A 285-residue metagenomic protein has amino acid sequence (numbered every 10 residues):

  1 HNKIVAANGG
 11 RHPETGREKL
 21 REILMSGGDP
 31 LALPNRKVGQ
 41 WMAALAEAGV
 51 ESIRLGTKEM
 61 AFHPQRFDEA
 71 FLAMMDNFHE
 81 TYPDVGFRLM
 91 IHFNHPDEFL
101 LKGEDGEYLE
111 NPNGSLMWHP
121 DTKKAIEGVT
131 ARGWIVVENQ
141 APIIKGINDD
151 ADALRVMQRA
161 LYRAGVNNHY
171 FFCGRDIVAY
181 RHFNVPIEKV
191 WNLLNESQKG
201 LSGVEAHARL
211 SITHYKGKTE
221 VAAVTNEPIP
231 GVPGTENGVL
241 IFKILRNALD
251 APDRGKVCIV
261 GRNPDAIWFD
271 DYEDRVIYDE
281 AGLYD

Functional and structural regions predicted by a protein language model:
N2-V5, G9, P13-E22, G28-K189 (+1 more regions): Conserved AdoMet/S-adenosylmethionine-binding subsite of the radical SAM
R155-D285: Auxiliary Fe-S-binding modules of radical SAM enzymes
